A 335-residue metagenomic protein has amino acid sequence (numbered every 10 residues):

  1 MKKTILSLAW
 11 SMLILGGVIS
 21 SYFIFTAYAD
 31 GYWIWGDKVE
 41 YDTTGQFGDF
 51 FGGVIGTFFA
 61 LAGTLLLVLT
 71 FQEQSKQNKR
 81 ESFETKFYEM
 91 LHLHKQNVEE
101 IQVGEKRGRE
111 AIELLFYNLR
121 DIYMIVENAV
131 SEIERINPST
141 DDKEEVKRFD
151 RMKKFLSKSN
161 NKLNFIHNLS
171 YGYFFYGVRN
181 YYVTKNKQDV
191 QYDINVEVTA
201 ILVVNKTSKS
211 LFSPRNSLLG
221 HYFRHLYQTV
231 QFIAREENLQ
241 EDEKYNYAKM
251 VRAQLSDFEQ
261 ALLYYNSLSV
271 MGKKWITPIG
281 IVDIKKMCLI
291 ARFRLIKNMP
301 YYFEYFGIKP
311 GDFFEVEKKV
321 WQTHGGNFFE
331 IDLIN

Functional and structural regions predicted by a protein language model:
M1-A62, L66-L69: Short hydrophobic membrane-inserting helices
K2, S82-N335: Intrinsically disordered, low-complexity polar regions and short flexible loop motifs
D30-Y41, F50, T57, Q77 (+3 more regions): A near-ubiquitous, low-amplitude feature marking generic local secondary-structure context
T43-A111: Extended alpha-helical segments
